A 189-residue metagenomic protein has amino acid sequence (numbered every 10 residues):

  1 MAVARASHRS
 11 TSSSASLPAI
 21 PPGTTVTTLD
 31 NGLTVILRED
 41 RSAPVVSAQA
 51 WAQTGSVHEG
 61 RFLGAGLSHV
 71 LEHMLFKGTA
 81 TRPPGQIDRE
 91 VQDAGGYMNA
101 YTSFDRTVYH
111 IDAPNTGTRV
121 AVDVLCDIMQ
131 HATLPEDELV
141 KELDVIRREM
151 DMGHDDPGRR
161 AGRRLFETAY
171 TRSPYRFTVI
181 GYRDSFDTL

Functional and structural regions predicted by a protein language model:
M1-L37: Proteolytic maturation boundary segments
A2-V3, K77-T79, A121, I128 (+1 more regions): Scaffold signal of the M16-like zinc-metallopeptidase fold and its non-catalytic homologs
I20-T24, D30, A43-S47, L67 (+3 more regions): Extracytoplasmic
G32, A50, H69, Y109 (+3 more regions): Divalent metal-coordination and catalytic microenvironments
S47-D112, D155, F177-V179: M16/MPP (pitrilysin/insulinase) zinc-metallopeptidase core fold and M16-derived inactive scaffolds
S68, P84, D88, V122 (+2 more regions): Hydrophobic face of alpha-helices
K77-T81, D112-D144: M16/insulysin-pitrilysin zinc metalloprotease superfamily fold
T102-H110, D137-R148, M152: Short, glycine/charge-rich beta-strand/loop segments that flank catalytic centers and engage negatively charged groups
